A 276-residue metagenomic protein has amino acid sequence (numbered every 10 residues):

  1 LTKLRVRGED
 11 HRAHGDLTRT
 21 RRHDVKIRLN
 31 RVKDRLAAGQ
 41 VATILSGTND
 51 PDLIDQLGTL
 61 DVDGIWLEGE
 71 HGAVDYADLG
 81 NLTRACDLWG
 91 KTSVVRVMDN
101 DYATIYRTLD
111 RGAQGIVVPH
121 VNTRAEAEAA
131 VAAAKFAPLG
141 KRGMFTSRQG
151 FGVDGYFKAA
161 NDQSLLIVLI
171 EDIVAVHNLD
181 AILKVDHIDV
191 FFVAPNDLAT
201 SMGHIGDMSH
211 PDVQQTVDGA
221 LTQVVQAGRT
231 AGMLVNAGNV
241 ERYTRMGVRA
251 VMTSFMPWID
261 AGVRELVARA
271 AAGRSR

Functional and structural regions predicted by a protein language model:
D24-I44, D154-N161: N-terminal amphipathic alpha-helix/helix-capping segment at the start of soluble metabolic enzymes
A37-P51, L165-V176: Active-site mouth loops of central-metabolism enzymes
L45, E68, I116, A130 (+3 more regions): Conserved, mostly hydrophobic/aromatic
L53-I54, G58, D63-D78, N196-S209: Glycine-rich, proline-tolerant flexible connector loops at the mouths of alpha/beta enzymes
Y76-V97, K135-P138, P211-T230: Alpha-helix-loop-beta-strand connector modules within alpha/beta enzyme cores
L82, A125-A137, M256-R276: C-terminal helical cap(s) of enzyme catalytic domains, especially alpha/beta-barrels
A103, G115-D186, T200: Conserved anion-binding
V117-E126, P195-T200, R249-L266: Glycine-rich phosphate-binding active-site loops on the catalytic face of alpha/beta enzymes
